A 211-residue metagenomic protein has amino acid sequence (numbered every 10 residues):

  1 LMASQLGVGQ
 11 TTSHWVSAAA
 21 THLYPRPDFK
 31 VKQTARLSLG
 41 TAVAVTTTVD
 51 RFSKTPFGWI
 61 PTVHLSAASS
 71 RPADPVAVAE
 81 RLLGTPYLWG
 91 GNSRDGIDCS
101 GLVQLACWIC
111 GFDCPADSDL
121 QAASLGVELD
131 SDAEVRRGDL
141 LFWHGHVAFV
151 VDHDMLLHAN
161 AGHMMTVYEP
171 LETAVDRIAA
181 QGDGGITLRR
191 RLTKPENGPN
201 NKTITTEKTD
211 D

Functional and structural regions predicted by a protein language model:
L1, A35-H64: SH3/SH3-like beta-barrel superfamily modules
L1-V8, E128-L129, D152-D211: Aromatic- and glycine-rich peptidoglycan recognition patches
G9, A19-P25, F29, R36-A44: Asp-box/WD-like beta-propeller blade repeats and closely related beta-sheet repeat scaffolds
G9-Y24, L105-A122: Short, basic/aromatic beta-hairpin or loop at an interaction surface
H22-Q33, A123-D132: Short alpha-helix capping/helix-loop boundary micro-motifs
K32-S38, R136, V151: Residue-level recognition of short, solvent-exposed, well-ordered loop/turn junctions that link secondary-structure
A79, G91-C110, P115: Active-site nucleophilic cysteine motif
F112-E172: ...with weaker cross-activation on analogous glycine-rich loops/strands in unrelated enzymes
